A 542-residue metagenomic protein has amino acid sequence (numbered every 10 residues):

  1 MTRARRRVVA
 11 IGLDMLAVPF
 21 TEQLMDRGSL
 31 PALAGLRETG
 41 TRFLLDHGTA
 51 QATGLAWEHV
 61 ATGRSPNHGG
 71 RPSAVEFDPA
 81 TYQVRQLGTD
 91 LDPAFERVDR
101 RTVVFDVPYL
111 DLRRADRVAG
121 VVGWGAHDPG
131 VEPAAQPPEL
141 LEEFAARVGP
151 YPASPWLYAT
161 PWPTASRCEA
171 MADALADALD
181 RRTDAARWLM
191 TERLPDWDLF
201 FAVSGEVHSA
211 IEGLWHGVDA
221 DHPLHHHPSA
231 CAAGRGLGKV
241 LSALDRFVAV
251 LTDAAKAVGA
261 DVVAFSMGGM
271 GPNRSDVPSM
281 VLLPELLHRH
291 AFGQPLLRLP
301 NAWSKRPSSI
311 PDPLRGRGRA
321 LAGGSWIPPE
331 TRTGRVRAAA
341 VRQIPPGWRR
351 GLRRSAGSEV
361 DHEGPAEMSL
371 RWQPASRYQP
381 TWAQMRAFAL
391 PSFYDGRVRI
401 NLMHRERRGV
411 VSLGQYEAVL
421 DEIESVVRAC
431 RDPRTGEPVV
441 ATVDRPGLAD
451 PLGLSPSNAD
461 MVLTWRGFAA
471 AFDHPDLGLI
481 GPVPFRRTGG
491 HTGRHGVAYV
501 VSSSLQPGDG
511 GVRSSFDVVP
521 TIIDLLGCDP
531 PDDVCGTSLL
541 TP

Functional and structural regions predicted by a protein language model:
M1-T41, V534: Active-site-proximal N-terminal segment of extracellular/periplasmic enzymes that hydrolyze or transfer
R7-V9, R42, R101-V103, R187-W188 (+5 more regions): Beta-sheet entry/capping signal
L13, F43-D46, Q51-L55, A74-R97 (+9 more regions): Secreted, luminal/periplasmic, and some membrane-associated catalytic domains that remodel anionic oxygen-ester
E22-V60, N67, V103-F105: Short, structured active-site-proximal loop/turn typified by the sulfatase FGly-forming signature C/S-X-P-X-R
A34, F95-E96, R337, G414-P433 (+1 more regions): Non-catalytic, well-ordered alpha-helical segments in soluble enzyme domains
D111, H127-L194, E206, I211-D219 (+1 more regions): Extended, H/D-rich, highly charged conserved domains that either
T191-K239, V277, Y394-G396, I400-G414: Active-site His/acidic residue clusters
T464-V519: Low-complexity, glycine/alanine/valine/leucine- and proline-rich hydrophobic stretches
